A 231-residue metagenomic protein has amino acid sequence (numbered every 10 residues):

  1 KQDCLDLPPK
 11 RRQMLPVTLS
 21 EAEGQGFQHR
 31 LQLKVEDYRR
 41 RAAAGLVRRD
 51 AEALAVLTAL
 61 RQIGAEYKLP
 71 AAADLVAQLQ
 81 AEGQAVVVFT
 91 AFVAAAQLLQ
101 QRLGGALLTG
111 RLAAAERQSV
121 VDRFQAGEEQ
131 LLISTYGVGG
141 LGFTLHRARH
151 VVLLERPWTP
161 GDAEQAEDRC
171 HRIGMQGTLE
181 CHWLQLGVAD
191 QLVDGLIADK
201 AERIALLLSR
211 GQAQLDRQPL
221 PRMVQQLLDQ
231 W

Functional and structural regions predicted by a protein language model:
K1-Q84: Inter-lobe coupling linker of SF2 helicases/translocases
L15-V17, L108-G110, L184: Hydrophobic residues at beta-strand termini and immediately following loops that shape nucleotide-binding pockets
S20-E23, A94-A95, A113, V138-G140 (+3 more regions): Conserved nucleotide-binding/hydrolysis micro-motifs of P-loop NTPases
Q25, P70, Q97, Q118 (+4 more regions): Alpha-helical elements of the RecA-like P-loop NTPase motor core of helicases
A77, A85-F89, A96-L98, G104-G140 (+1 more regions): Conserved helicase ATPase core of P-loop NTP-dependent helicases/translocases
F89, S134-T135, L153-E155, L184-Q185: Conserved beta-strand segments of the P-loop GTPase G domain that flank and frequently precede/overlap
F143-R156, L179-W183: A short beta-strand element within the Helicase C-terminal
W158-W231: A conserved SF2-helicase RecA2
